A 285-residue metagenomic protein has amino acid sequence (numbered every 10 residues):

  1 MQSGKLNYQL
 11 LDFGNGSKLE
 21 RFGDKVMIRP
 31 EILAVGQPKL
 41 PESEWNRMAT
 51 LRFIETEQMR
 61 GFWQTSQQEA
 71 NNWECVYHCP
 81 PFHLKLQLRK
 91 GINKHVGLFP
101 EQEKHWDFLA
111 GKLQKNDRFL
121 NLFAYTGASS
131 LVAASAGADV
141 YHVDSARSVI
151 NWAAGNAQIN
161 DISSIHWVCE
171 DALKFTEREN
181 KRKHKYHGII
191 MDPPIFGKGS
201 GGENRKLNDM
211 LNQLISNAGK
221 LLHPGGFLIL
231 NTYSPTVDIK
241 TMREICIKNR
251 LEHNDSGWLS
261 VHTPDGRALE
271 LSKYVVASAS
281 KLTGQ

Functional and structural regions predicted by a protein language model:
K5-E20, M27-P100, D107: Non-catalytic substrate-recognition/targeting regions of SAM-dependent transferases
N116-Y125: Conserved class I S-adenosyl-L-methionine
R118, A138-D139, F227: Residues at the starts of beta-strands that form the adenosine-phosphate
A124, D144-S148, M210: Short beta->alpha hinge that forms the Motif I/post-I loop of the SAM-binding pocket
T126-V140: Conserved SAM-binding loop of SAM-dependent methyltransferases across substrates and taxa, primarily the Class I
S145-I190: S-adenosyl-L-methionine
A172-E252: S-adenosylmethionine
F227-Q285: C-terminal catalytic and target-recognition region of SAM-dependent MTase-like enzymes, primarily methyltransferases
